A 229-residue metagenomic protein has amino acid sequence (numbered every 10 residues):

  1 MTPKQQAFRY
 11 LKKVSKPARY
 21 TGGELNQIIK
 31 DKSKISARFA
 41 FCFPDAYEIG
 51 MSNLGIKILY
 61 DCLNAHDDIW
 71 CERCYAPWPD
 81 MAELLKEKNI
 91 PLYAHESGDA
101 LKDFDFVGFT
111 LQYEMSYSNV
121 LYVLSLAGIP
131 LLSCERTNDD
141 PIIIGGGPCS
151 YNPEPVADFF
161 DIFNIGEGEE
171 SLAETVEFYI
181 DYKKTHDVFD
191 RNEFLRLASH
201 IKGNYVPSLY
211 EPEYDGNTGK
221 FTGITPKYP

Functional and structural regions predicted by a protein language model:
M1-K16, H66: Helix-enriched interaction subdomains in cytosolic or periplasmic regions, typified by TIR/SEFIR signaling/NADase cores
T2-F8, I35-A40, C71-Y75, F109-L111 (+2 more regions): Generic detector of short, locally flexible boundary/turn motifs and exposed helical patches
Y10-A40, Y47-E48, E213-P229: N-terminal [4Fe-4S]-dependent radical SAM core
N26-I29, L59-Y60, E96: Short secondary-structure capping/turn segments at boundaries of alpha-helices and beta-strands
I35, D67, D139: Residue-level signal for beta-strand positions within conserved beta-sheet cores that form or flank
A37-F39, D45, G50-H66, L111-S116 (+2 more regions): General detector of N-terminal leader/presequence modules that precede the first folded domain
F39-P44, G50-E72, P77-L85, N89 (+1 more regions): Low-complexity, highly charged intrinsically disordered N-terminal segments that act as targeting/localization
A76-K227: Glycine-rich beta-alpha loop elements in corrinoid/cobalamin-binding modules across cobalamin-dependent enzymes
